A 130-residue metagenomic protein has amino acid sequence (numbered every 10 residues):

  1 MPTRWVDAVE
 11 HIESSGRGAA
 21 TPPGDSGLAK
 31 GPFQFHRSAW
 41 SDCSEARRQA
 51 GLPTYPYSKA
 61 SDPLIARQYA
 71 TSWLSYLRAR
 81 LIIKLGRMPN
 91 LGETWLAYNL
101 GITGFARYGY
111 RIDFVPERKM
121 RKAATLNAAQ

Functional and structural regions predicted by a protein language model:
M1-G18, F35, A70, T94-L100: Short, functionally critical alpha-helical segments immediately adjacent to catalytic or ligand/cofactor-binding
R17-T21, S41-S44: Short, solvent-exposed loop/turn elements at domain surfaces
A19-P23, Y108-Y110: Short, solvent-exposed loop/turn and secondary-structure capping segments
T21-L28, Q34: Glycine-rich catalytic cores of cysteine/serine-nucleophile enzymes that process amide/ester linkages in cell-envelope
D25, G86, D113-F114: Sparse recognition of residues in long alpha-helices and their boundaries
R37, S41-R107, M120: Alpha-helical segment that forms one wall of the substrate-binding/catalytic cleft in peptidoglycan-active domains
R111-Q130: Long, amphipathic alpha-helical surface segments
